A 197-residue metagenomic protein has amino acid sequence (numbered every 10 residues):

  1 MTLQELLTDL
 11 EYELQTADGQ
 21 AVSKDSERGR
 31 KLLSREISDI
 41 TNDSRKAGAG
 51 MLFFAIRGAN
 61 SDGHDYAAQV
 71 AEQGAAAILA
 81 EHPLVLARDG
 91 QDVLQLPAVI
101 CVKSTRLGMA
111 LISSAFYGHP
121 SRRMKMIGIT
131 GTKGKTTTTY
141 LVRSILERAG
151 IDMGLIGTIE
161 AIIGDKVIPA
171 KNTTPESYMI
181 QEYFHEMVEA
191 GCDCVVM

Functional and structural regions predicted by a protein language model:
M1-L111: N-terminal leader/targeting and accessory segments in enzymes
L107-M197: Phosphate-binding loop of NTP-binding sites
